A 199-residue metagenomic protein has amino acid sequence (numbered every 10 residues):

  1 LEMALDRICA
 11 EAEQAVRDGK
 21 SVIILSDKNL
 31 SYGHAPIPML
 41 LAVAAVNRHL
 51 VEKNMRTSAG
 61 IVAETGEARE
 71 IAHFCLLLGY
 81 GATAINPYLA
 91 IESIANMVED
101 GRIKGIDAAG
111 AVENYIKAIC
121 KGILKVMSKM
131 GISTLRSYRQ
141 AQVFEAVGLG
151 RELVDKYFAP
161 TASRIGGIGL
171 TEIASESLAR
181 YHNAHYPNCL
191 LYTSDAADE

Functional and structural regions predicted by a protein language model:
E2-R7: Glycine-rich anion/phosphate-binding loops
I8, M39, V43, I119: Aromatic/hydrophobic pocket-lining residues that form the small-molecule binding cavity in soluble enzyme cores
C9-E13, N47, L124: Generic hydrophobic alpha-helical scaffold/packing signal
C9-I23, T57, C75-L76, Y80-T83: Alpha/beta enzyme core
G19-H49, R56-S58, G66, E70-A72: Conserved structured catalytic cores and adjacent interaction surfaces of nucleotide-binding/hydrolyzing enzymes
R48, E52-Y88, E92, N96-A141 (+2 more regions): Phosphate/diphosphate-binding loops
H182-H185: Acidic catalytic cores of enzymes that act on phosphate-bearing nucleotides/polynucleotides
Y192-E199: Conserved small/polar residues in nucleotide/adenosyl-binding loops
